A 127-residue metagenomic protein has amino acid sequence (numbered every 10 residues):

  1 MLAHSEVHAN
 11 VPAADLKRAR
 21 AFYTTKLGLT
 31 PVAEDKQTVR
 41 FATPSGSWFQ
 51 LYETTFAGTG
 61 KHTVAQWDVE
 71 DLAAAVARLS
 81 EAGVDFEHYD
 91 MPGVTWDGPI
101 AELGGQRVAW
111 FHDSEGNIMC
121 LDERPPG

Functional and structural regions predicted by a protein language model:
M1-R18, H62-A65, C120-G127: N-terminal beta-strand motif that seeds the catalytic metal site of vicinal oxygen chelate
L2, W67, A77-G127: Vicinal oxygen chelate
A3, N10-F49, A74: Core segments of cupin and vicinal oxygen chelate
N10, T25, T30-V32, Y52-T54 (+3 more regions): Surface-exposed loop/turn and secondary-structure junction residues enriched for glycine/proline
D15, D71, D90: Nucleotide-sugar donor-binding loop of glycosyltransferases
T30-E70, E87-H88, S114, I118-E123: Conserved short beta-strand elements that form part of the metal-binding/catalytic scaffold of enzyme active sites
